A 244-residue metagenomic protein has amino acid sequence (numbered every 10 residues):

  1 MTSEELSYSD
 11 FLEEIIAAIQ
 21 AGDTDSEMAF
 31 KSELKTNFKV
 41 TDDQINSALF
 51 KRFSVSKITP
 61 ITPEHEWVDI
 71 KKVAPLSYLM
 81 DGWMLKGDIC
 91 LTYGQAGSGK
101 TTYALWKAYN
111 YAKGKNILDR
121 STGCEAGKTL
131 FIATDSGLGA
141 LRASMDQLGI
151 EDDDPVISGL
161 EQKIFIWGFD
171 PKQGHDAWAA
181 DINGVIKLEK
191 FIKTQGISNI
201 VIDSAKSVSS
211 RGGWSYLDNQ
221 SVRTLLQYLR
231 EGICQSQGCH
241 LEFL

Functional and structural regions predicted by a protein language model:
M1-I58: Short, small/acidic-rich helices and loops at N termini and domain boundaries of DNA replication/processing enzymes
L6-D10, A96, T122-T224: Conserved inter-motif catalytic segment of the P-loop NTP-binding fold
S54-E151: The Walker A/P-loop phosphate-binding site
A74, R211, C234-G238: Catalytic phosphate/metal-binding cores of nucleic-acid and nucleotide-processing enzymes, i.e., regions that mediate
L79, K107, G184-K187, L225-Y228: Well-ordered alpha-helical segments embedded in enzymatic catalytic cores
K107, N116-D119, K187-Q195, G232: Short, basic/hydrophobic alpha-helical segments
F191-K193, S221-L244: Substrate-engagement module of ASCE P-loop NTPases
